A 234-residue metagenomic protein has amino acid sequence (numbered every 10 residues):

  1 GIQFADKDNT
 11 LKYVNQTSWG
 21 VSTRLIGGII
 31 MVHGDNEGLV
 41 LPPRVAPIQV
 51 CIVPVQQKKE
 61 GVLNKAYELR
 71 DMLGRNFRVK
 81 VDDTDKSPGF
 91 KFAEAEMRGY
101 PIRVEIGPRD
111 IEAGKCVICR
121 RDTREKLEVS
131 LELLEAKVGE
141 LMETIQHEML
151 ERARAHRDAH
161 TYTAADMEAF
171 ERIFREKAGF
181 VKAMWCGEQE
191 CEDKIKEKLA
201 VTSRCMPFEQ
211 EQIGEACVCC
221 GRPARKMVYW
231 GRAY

Functional and structural regions predicted by a protein language model:
G1-Y234: NTP/phosphate- and nucleic-acid-binding module
